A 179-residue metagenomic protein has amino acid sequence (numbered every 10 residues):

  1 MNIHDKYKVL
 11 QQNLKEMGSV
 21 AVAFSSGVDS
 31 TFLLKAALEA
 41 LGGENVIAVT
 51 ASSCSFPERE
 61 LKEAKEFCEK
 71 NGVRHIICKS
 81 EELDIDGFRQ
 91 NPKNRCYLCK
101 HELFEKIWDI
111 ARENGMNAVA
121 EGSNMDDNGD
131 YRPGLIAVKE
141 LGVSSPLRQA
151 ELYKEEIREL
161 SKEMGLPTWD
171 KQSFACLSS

Functional and structural regions predicted by a protein language model:
M1-E163: ATP-dependent adenylation/nucleotidyltransferase module used to activate substrates
Y153, K162-S179: Histidine/lysine/aspartate-rich catalytic loop segments that bind and position anionic ligands
